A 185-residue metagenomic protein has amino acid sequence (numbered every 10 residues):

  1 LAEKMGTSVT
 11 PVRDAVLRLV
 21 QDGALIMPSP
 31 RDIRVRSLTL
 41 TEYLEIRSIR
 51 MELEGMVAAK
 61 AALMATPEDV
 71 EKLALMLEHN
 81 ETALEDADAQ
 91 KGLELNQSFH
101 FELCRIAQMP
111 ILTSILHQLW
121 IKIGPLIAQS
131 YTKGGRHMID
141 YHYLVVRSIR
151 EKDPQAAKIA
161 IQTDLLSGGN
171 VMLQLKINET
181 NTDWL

Functional and structural regions predicted by a protein language model:
L1-L63, N170-L185: Short linear motifs at protein or domain termini
K4, G134-L185: C-terminal regulatory/effector modules of DNA-binding transcriptional regulators
Q21-I26, Q118-I121, G135-R136: Mobile beta-alpha loop/short-helix "lid" or hinge segments that flank ligand
P30, L53, L75, H137-D140: Alpha-helix N-cap/N′ positions at the starts of helices
I46, P67-A128, D140-S148, A156-L166: Conserved amphipathic alpha-helical segments that form helical-bundle/coiled-coil interaction surfaces
A62-L63, Q108, Y131-T132: Short helix-capping/hinge motifs at transmembrane helix termini and TM-loop junctions
